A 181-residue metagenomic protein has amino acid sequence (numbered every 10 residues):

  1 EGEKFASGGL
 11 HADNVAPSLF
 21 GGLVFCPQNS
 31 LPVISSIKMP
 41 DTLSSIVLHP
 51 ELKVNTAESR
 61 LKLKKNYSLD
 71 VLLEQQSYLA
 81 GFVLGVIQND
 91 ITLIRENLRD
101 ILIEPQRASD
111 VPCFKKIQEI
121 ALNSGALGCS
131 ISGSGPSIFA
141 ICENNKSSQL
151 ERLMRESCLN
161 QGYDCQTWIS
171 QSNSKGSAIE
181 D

Functional and structural regions predicted by a protein language model:
E1-S124, N144-D181: ATP-dependent small-molecule kinase catalytic core of the GHMP/sugar-kinase superfamily and closely related
A12, I131-P136: Short Gly/Ser/Thr- and Asp/Glu-enriched loop/turn motifs at secondary-structure junctions
G128-S132, I169: Short beta-strand
S137-C142: Short beta-strand->loop micro-motif that forms the acidic, two-metal-ion catalytic signature in nucleotide-processing
